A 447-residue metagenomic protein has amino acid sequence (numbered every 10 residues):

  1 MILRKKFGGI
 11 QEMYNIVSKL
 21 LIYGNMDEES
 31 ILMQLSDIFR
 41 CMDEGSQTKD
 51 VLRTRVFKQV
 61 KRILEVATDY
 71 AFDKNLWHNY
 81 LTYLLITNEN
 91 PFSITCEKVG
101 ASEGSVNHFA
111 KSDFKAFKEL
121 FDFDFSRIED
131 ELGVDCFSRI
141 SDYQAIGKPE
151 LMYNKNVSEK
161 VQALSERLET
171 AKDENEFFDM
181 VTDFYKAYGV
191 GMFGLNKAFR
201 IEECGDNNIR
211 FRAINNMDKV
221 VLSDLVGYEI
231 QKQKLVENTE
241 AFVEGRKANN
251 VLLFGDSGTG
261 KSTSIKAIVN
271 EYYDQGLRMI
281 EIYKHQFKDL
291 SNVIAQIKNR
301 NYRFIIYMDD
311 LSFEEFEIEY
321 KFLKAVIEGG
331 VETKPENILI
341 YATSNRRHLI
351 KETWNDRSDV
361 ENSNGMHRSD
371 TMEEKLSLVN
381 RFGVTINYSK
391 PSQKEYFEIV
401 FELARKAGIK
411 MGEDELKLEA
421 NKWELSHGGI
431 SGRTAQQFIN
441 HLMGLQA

Functional and structural regions predicted by a protein language model:
M1-E166: Intrinsically disordered, low-complexity N-terminal extensions of AAA+/P-loop NTPases that precede the structured
A145-F211: Interdomain "pre-motor" coupling segment immediately N-terminal to P-loop NTPase/helicase cores
R212-E240: N-terminal pre-Walker A segment at the start of P-loop NTPase domains
R246-I265: Walker A/P-loop nucleotide-binding motif
E271-F304, L311-F316: AAA+/P-loop NTPase substrate/partner-engagement loops
E315-N364: Conserved catalytic/switch belt of AAA+ P-loop NTPases
E361-L376, G383-F397: Conserved AAA+ ATPase "SRH/arginine-finger" region at the nucleotide-binding site
T385, S389-A447: C-terminal alpha-helical "lid" subdomain
